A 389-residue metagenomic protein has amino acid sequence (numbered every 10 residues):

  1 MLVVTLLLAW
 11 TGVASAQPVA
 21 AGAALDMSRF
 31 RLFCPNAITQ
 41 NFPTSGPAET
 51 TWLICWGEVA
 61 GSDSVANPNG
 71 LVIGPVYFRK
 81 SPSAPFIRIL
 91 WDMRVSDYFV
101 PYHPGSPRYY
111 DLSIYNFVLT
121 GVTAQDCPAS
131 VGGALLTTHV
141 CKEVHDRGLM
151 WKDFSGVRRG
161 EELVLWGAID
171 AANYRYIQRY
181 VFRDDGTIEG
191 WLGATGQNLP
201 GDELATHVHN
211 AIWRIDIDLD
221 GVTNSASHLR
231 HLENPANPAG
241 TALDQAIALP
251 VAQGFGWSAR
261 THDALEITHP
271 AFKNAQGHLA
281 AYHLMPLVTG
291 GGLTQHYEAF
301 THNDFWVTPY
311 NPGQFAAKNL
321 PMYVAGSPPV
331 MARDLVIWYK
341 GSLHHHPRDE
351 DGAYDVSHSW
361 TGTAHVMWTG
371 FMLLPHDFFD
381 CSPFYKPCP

Functional and structural regions predicted by a protein language model:
M1-W10: Bacterial N-terminal signal peptides
G12-A16: Sec/Tat signal peptide C-region and signal peptidase I cleavage site
Q17-Q178, R183-T187, L199-P389: Extended effector regions of multi-domain proteins
